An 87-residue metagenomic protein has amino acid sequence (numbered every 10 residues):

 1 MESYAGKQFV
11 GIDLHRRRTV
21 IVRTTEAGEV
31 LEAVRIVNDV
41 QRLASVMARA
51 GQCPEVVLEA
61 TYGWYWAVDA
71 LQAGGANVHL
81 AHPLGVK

Functional and structural regions predicted by a protein language model:
M1-K87: Phosphate- and other anionic-substrate recognition elements at nucleic-acid/protein interfaces
